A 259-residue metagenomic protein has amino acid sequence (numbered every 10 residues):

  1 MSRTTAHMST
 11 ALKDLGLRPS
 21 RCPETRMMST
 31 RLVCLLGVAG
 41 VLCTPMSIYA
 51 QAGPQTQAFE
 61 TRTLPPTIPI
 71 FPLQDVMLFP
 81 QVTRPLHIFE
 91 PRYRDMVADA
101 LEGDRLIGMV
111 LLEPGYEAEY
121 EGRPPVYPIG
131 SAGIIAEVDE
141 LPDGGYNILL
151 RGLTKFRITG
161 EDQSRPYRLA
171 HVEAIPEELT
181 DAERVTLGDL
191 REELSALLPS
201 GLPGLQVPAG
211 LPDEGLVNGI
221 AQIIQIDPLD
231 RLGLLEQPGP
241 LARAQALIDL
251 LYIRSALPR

Functional and structural regions predicted by a protein language model:
S2, L17, V33-C34, T63 (+1 more regions): Generic low-polarity alpha-helical segments
L12-L35: Bacterial N-terminal signal peptides that target proteins for export
G16, G37-G40, G53: Residue-identity detector for glycine
V33-P45: Bacterial N-terminal signal peptides
M46-A50: Sec/Tat signal peptide C-region and signal peptidase I cleavage site
Q51-R259: N-terminal low-complexity, acidic/polar interaction/targeting segments
